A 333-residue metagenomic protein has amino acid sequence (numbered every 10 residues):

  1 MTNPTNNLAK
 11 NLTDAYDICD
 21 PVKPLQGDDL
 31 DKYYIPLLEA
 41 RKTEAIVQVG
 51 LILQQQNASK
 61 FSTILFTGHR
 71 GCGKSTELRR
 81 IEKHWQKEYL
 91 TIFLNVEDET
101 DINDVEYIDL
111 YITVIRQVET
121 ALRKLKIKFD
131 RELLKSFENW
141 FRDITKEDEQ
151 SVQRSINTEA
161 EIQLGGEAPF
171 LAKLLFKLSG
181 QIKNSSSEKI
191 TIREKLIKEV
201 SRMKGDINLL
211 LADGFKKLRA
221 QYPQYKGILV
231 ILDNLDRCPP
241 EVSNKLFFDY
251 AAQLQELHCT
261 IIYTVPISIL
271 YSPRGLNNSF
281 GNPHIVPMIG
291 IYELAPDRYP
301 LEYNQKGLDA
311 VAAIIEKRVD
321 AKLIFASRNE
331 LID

Functional and structural regions predicted by a protein language model:
M1-W85, Y89-L90: Walker A/P-loop-proximal flanking segment of P-loop NTPase domains
T5-T13, Y34-S59, L175-I190, L232-Q253 (+1 more regions): Short, charge-rich amphipathic segments
L12-A15, V49, L133, F137-F141 (+3 more regions): Generic structural signal of hydrophobic/aromatic residues within well-ordered alpha-helices of folded domains
D14, T191-K198, R202, D206-I332: The catalytic "switch" region of P-loop NTPases
L30-I35, T67, V96-E99, P300-N304: Broad hydrophobic/π-residue packing in well-ordered secondary structure
T43-Q48, D130, S136-E138, C259 (+1 more regions): Generic structural signal for alpha-helix starts
A45-L53, V118, I207, L211-G214 (+1 more regions): Generic hydrophobic alpha-helical segments
S62-T63, G68-P223: P-loop NTPase nucleotide-binding core
